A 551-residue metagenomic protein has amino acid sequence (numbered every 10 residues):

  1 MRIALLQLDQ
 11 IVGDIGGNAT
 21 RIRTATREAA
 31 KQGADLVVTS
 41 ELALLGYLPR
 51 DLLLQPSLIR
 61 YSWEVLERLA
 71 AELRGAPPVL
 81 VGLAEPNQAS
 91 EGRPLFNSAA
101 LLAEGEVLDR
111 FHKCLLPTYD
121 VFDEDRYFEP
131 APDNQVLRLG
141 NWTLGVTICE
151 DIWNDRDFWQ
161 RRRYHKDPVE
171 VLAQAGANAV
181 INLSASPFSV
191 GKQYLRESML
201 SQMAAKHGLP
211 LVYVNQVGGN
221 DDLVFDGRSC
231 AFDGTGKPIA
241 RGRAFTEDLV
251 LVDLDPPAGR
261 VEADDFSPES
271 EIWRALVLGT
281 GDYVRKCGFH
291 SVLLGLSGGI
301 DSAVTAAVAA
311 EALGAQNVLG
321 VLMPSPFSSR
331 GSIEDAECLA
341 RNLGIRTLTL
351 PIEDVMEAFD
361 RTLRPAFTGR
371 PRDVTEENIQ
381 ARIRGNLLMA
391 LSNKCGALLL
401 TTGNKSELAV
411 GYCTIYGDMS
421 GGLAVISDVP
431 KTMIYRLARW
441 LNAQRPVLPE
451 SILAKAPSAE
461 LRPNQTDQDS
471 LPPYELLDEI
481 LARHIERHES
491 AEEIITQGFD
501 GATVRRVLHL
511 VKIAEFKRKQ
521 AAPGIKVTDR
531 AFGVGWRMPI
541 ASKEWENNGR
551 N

Functional and structural regions predicted by a protein language model:
M1-G295, V308-A315, L322, T347: Enzyme catalytic cores with a strong preference for nitrogen-chemistry domains
R2, G208-L209, G234, R260-G298 (+1 more regions): ATP/NTP-dependent adenylation/nucleotidyl-transfer catalytic domains that generate, transfer, or process NMP-activated
